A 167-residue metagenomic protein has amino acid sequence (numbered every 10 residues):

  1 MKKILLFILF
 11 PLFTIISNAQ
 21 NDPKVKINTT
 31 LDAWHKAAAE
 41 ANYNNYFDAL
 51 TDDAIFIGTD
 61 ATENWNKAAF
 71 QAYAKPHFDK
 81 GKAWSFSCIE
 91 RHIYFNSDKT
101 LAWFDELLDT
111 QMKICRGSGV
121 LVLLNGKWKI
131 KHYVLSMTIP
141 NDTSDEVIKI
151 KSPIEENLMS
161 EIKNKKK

Functional and structural regions predicted by a protein language model:
M1-P23: Bacterial Sec-dependent N-terminal signal peptides
P23-N42, E155-L158: Short, aromatic-enriched amphipathic alpha-helices that serve as compact interaction elements
K26, Q71-I114, K166-K167: Surface-exposed, charged secondary-structure patches
E40-D53, I57: Short, well-ordered alpha-helical segments enriched in acidic and aromatic residues
L50-T51, D60, E90, S97 (+3 more regions): A mature extracytoplasmic/lumenal domain signature
I55-W65, P76-A83: A short gly/proline-enriched turn/hairpin at secondary-structure junctions
Y94-T100, L121-K129: A short, structured loop/turn motif at beta-sheet edges
L124, H132-K167: Low-complexity, intrinsically disordered terminal/linker segments enriched in charged and Gly/Pro repeats
